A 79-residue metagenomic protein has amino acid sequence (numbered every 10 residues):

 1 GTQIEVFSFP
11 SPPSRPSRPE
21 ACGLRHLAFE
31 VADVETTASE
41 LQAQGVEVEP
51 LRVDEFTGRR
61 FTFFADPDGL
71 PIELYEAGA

Functional and structural regions predicted by a protein language model:
G1-A28, S39-A65, G78-A79: Vicinal oxygen chelate
L74: Short glycine-/small-residue motifs
